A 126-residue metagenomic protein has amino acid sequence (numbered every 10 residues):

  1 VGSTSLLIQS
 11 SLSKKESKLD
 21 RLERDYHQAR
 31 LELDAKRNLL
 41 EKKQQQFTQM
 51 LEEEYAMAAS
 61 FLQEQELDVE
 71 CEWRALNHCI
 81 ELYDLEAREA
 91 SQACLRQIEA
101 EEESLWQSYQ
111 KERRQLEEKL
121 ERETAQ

Functional and structural regions predicted by a protein language model:
V1-Q126: Soluble, non-transmembrane alpha-helical interaction regions
